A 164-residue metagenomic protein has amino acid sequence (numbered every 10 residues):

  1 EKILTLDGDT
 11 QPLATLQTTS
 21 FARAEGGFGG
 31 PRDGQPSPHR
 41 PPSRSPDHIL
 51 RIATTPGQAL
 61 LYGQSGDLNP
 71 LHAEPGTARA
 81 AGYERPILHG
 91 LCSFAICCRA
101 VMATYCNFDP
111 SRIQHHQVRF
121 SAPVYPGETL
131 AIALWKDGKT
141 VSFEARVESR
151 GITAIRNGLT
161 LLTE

Functional and structural regions predicted by a protein language model:
E1-L50, P126-G127, A131-E164: HotDog/MaoC-like acyl-thioester-processing domains
K2, G57-Q58, Q64, A73 (+5 more regions): Functionally constrained cores in energy, signaling, and assembly domains
A14, Y62-S65, A78, A95-A100 (+4 more regions): Small-side-chain structural scaffolding
T18-L88: Catalytic strand-loop segment that frames the active site of acyl-thioester-processing enzymes
A81, Q114, R146-V147: Short flexible/disordered coil segments
S93-A131, K136-T140: Hydrophobic beta-strand-centered segment that forms part of the acyl-chain substrate-binding groove
